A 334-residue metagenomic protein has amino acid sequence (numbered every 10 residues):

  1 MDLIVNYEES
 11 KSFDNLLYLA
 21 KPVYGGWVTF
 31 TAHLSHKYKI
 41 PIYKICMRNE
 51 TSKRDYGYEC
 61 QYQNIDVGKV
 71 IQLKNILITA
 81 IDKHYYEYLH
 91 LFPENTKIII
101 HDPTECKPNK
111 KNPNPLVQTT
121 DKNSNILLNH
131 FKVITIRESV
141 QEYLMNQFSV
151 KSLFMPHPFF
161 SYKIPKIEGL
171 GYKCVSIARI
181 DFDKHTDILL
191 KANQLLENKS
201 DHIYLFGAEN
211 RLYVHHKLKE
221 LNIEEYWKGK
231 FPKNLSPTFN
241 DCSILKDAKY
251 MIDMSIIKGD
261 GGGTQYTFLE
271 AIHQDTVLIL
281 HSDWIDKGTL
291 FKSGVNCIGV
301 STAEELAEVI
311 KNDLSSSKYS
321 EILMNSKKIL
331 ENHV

Functional and structural regions predicted by a protein language model:
M1-F92, I285-D286, G299: N-terminal pre-catalytic "stem/leader" segment of glycosyltransferase-like enzymes
I4, S52-F131, T135-M145: Extended catalytic core of nucleotide-activated donor transferases of GT-like folds
P103-T104, S139-V140, F154-P165, A208-R211: Short beta-strand->alpha-helix junction loop in the catalytic core of nucleotide-activated group-transfer enzymes
K166-K184, L190-Q194, I203-Y204: Conserved donor-binding/catalytic core segment of Leloir-type glycosyltransferases
K184, I252-L269, H281-T289: Nucleotide-sugar-dependent
V214-S243: Nucleotide-activated donor-binding/catalytic signature segment of Leloir-type glycosyltransferases, i.e., the conserved
H273, V277-H281: Short hydrophobic beta-strand element within catalytic cores of glycosyltransferases and related nucleotide-activated
S301-V334: A charged, aromatic-enriched C-terminal amphipathic alpha-helix characteristic of glycosyltransferases across folds
